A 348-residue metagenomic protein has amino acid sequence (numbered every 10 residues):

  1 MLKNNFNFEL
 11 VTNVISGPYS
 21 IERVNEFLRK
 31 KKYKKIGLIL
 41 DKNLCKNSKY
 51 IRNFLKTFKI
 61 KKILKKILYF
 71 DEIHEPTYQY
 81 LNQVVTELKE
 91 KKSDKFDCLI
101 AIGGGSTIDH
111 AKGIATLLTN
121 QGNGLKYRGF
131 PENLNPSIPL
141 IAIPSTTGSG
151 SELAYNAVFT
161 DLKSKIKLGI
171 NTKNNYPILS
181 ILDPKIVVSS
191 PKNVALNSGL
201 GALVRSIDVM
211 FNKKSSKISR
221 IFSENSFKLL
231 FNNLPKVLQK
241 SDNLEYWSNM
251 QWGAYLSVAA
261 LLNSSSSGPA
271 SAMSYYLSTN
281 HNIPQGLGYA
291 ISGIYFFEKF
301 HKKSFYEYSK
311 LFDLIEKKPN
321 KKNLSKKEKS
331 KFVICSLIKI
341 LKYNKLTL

Functional and structural regions predicted by a protein language model:
M1-C98: ATP/NTP phosphate-donor binding region
T12, T119-S215, K310: A glycine/threonine-rich phosphate-anchoring loop and its flanking beta-alpha core in nucleotide/phosphate-binding
I21-V24, N47-S48, Y78, S106-K112 (+3 more regions): Short glycine/serine/threonine-rich phosphate/pyrophosphate-binding segments that cradle anionic phosphate groups
I60, I114, F332-K339: N-terminal loops that bind phosphate or other acidic moieties and the adjacent beta-alpha structural core
E72-P76, I102, S106, L117-L118 (+3 more regions): Acidic, glycine-rich active-site loops and adjacent beta-strand->loop/helix elements that engage anionic groups
L88-P131, S137-S145: A short, small-residue-rich loop immediately preceding and capping a beta-strand
V209-S336: Active-site segments that bind and position negatively charged phosphate/pyrophosphate groups
